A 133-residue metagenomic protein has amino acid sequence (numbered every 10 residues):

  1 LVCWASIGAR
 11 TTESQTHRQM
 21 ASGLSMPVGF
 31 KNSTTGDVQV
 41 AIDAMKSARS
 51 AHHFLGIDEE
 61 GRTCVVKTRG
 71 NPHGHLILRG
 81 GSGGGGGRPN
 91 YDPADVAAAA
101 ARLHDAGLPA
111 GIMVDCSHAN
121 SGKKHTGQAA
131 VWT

Functional and structural regions predicted by a protein language model:
L1-Y91, D95-V96, H118-A119, K123 (+1 more regions): Active-site-facing alpha/beta catalytic cores
A100-R102, T133: Short amphipathic alpha-helices and their capping/turn segments at secondary-structure boundaries
L103-G107: Acidic (Asp/Glu)-rich catalytic clusters
G111: Hydrophobic "anchor" residues on beta-strands that sit immediately upstream of conserved functional sites
V114: Conserved, mostly hydrophobic/aromatic
